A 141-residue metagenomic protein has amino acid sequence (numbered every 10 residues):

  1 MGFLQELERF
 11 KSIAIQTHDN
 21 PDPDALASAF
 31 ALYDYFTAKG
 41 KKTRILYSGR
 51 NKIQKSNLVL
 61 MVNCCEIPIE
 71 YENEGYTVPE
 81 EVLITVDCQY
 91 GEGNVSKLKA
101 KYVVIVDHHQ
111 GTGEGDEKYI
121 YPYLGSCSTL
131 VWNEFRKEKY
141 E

Functional and structural regions predicted by a protein language model:
M1-E141: Replace "Mg2+/Mn2+-dependent" with "divalent metal-dependent
